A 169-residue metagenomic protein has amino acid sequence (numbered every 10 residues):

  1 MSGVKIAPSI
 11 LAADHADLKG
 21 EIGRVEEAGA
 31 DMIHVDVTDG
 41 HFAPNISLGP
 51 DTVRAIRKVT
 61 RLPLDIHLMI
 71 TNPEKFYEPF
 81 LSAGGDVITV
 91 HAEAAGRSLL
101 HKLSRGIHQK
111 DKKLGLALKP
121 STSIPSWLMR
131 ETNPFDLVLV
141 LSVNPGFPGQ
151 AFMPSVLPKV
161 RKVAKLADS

Functional and structural regions predicted by a protein language model:
M1-A12, K19-G20: N-terminal amphipathic alpha-helix/helix-capping segment at the start of soluble metabolic enzymes
K5, D31, P63, K113 (+1 more regions): Residues at the starts of beta-strands that form the adenosine-phosphate
A7, H34, D65, T89 (+1 more regions): Structural detector of well-ordered beta-strand residues that form the stable sheet scaffold of enzyme domains
D14-D17, V59, K75-P79, G85-D168: Conserved anion-binding
G29, G84: Active-site-proximal glycine-rich helix-loop-beta segment
M32-P50, A94, V143-G149: Glycine-rich, proline-tolerant flexible connector loops at the mouths of alpha/beta enzymes
H41-P73, Y77: A short alpha/beta connector and helix-capping loop motif
